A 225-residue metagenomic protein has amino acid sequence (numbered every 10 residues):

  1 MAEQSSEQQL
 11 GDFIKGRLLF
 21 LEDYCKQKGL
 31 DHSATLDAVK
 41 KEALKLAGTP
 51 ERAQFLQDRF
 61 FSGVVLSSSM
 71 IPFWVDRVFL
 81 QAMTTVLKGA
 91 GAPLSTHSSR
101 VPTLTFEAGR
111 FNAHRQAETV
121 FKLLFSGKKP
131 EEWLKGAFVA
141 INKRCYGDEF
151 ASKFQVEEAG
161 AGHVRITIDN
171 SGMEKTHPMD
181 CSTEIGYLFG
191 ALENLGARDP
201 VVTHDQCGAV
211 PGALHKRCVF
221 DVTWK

Functional and structural regions predicted by a protein language model:
M1-V75, T85: Terminal low-complexity, intrinsically disordered regions
E3, E7-G11, L19, K143-I185 (+1 more regions): Short terminal or interdomain "cap/linker" segment that borders an active site or interface and mediates
S6, D12-F20, F79, T105 (+3 more regions): Generic hydrophobic, helix-prone segments enriched in Leu/Val/Ile
C25, L192-E193: Residue-level preference for well-ordered alpha-helical positions
E51-T183: Amphipathic interaction/junction segments at domain boundaries or subunit interfaces
